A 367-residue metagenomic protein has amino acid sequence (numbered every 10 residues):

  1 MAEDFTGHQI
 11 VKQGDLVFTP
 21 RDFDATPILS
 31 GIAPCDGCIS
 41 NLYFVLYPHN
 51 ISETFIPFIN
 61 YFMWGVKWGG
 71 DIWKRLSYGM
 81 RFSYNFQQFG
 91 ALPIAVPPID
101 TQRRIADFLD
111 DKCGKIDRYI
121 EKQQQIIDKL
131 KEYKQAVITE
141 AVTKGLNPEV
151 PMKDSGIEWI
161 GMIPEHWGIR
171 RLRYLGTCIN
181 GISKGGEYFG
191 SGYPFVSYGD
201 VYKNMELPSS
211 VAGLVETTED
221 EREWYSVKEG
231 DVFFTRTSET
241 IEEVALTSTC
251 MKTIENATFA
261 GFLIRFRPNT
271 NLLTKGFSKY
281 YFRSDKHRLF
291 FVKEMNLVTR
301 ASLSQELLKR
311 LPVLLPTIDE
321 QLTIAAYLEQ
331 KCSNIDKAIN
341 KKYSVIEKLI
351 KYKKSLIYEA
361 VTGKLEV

Functional and structural regions predicted by a protein language model:
M1-L16, R173-G185, D200-V232: Sequence-specific dsDNA recognition surfaces
Q13-W68, S197, R222-R283, L297: A short beta-sheet element
G37-F44, Y78-R103, E255-I264, L273-G276 (+1 more regions): A short glycine-rich beta-alpha junction/loop motif
W73-L76, P151-S155, G185-G192, V211 (+1 more regions): Short coil/turn segments at secondary-structure boundaries
F89, V142, L146, G176 (+2 more regions): Hydrophobic pocket-lining residues within nucleotide cofactor-binding pockets
A91, A95, I99, R103 (+5 more regions): Non-catalytic DNA-recognition/assembly elements of restriction-modification systems
P97-V150, R310, L314-V367: Amphipathic alpha-helical coiled-coil/heptad-repeat segments
